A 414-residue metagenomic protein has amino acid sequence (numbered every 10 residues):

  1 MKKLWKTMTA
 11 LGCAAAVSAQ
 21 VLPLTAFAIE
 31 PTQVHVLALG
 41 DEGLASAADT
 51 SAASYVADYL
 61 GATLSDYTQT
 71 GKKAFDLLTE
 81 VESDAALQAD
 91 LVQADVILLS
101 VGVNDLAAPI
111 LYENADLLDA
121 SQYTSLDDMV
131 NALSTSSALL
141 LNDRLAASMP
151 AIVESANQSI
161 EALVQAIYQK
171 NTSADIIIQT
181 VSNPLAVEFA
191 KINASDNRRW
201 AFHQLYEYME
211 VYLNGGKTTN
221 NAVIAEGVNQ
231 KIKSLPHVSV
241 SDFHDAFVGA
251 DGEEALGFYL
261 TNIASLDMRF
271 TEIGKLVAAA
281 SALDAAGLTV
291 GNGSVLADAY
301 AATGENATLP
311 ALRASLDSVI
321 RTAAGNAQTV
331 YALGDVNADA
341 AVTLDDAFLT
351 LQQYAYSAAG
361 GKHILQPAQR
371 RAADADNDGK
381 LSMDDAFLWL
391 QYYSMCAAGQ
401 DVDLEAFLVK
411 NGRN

Functional and structural regions predicted by a protein language model:
W5-A16: Sec-dependent N-terminal signal peptides
S18-T32: Sec-dependent signal peptide cleavage junction
P23-L24, I320-N414: Cellulosome-associated attachment modules in secreted, modular CAZymes
A28-G71, Q88-A89, D284-T289, S294-G304 (+2 more regions): Serine-esterase "nucleophile elbow" of acetyl-processing enzymes
H35, D95-L98, D175: Structural motif
G43-E154, Q158: Conserved SGNH/GDSL esterase-like catalytic core that processes O-acyl groups on lipids and polysaccharides
A156-L205: Hydrophobic, aromatic-enriched interface-forming segments
L185-S315, T322, D374-A375: Catalytic His-Asp segment of secreted/periplasmic serine-dependent ester chemistry enzymes
